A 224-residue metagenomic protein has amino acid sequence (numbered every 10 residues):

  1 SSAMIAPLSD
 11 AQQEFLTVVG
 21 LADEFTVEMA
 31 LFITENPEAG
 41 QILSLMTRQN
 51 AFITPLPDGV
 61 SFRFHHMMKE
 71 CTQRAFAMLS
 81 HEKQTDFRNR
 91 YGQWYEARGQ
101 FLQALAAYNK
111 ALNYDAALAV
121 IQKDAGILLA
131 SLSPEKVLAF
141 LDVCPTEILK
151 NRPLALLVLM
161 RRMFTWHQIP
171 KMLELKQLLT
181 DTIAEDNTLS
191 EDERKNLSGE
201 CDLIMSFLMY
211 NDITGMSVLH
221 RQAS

Functional and structural regions predicted by a protein language model:
S2-A77, D86-N89: C-terminal boundary/linker of central alpha/beta nucleotide-binding cores
I5, G20, I33-T34, Y95 (+4 more regions): Alpha-helix C-terminal capping segments
S9, S80-H81, S190: Ser/Thr-centered flexible coil motifs
L21-E24, A39, R48-F52, H81 (+4 more regions): Residue-level marker of structural boundaries
P37-E38, G99, L203, T214: A generic structural signal for alpha-helix starts
L43-S44, Q84, M172, M216: Hydrophobic packing residues in well-ordered alpha-helices of helical domains and bundles
R74, M78-T165, K171-L178: Extended alpha-helical scaffolding segments used for macromolecular assembly and cargo binding
E147-S224: Internal alpha-solenoid helical repeat scaffolds
